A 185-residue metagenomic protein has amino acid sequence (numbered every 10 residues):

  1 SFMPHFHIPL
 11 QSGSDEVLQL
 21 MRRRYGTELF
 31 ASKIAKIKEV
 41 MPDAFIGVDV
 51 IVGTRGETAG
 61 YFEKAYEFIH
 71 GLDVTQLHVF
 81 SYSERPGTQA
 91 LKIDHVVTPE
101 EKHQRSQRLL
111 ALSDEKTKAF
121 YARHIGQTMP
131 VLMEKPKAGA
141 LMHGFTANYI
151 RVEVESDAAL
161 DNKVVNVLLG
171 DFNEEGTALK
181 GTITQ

Functional and structural regions predicted by a protein language model:
S1-Q76, Y82-E101: Conserved non-cysteine loop/helix-boundary elements of the Radical SAM core domain that shape
F6-I8, L77, M133, L168-L169: OB-fold and OB-like beta-barrel modules that bind single-stranded nucleic acids
K92-Q185: Terminal RNA-binding accessory module
